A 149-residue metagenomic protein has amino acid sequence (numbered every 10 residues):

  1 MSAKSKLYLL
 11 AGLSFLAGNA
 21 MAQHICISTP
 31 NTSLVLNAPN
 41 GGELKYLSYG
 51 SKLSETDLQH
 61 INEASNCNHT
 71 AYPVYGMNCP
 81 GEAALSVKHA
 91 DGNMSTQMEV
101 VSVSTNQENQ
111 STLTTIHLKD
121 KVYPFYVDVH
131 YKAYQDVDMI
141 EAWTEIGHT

Functional and structural regions predicted by a protein language model:
M1-L9: Bacterial N-terminal signal peptides that target proteins for export
A17-N19: N-terminal signal peptide c-region/cleavage motif recognized by signal peptidases
Q23-T149: N-terminal accessory beta-strand-rich subdomains and adjacent acidic, glycine-rich linkers that precede catalytic cores
